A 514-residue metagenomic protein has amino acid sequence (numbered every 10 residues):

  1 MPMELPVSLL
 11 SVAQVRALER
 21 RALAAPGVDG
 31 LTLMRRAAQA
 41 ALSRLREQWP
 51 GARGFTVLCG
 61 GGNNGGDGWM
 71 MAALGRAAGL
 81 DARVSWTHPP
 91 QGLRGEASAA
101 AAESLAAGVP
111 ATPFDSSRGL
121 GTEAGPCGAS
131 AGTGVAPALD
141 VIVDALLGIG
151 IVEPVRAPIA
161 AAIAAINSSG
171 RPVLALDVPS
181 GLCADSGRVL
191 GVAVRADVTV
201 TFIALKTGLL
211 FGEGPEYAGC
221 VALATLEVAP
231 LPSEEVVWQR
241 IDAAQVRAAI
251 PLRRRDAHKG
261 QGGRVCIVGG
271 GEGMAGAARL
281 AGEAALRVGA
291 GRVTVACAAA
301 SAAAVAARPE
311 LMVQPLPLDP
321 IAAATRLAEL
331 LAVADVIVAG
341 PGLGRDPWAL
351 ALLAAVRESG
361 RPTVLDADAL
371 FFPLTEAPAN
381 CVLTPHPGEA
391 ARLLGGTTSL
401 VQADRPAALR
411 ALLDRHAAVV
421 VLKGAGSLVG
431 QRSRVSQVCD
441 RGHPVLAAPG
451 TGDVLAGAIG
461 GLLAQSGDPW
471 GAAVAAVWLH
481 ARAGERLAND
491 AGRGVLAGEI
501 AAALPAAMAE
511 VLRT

Functional and structural regions predicted by a protein language model:
M1-H88, R94, S98, R118 (+4 more regions): Small-residue (G/A/S/T)-rich helix-start motifs and N-terminal tracts that mark the onset
A99-A102, A106: Conserved nucleotide-cofactor-binding alpha/beta core module
V109-P113, D177: A conserved beta-strand/loop element that lines the FAD pocket in flavoprotein oxidoreductases
T112, S116-P137, V435: Intrinsically disordered, low-complexity terminal tails and inter-domain linkers enriched for S/T/G/P/D/E
D140-V141, L146-V236: Internal gly/pro-rich beta-alpha loop/helix module that stabilizes soluble enzyme cofactors or their anionic handles
